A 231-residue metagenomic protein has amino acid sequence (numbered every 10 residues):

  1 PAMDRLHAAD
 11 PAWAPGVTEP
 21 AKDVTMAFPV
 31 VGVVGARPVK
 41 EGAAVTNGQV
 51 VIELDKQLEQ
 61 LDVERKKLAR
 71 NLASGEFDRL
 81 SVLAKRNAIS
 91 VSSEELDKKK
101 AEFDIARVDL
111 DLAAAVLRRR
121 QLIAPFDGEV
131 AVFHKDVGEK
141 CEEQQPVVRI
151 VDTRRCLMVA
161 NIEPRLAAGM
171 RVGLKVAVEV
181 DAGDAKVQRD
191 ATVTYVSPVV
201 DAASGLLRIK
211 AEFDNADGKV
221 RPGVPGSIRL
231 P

Functional and structural regions predicted by a protein language model:
A2-V31, T194-Y195, G226-P231: N-terminal beta-strand block that forms a small beta-sandwich/beta-barrel module immediately after a flexible targeting
A9-W13, I123-P125, V180-D190: Short coil-to-beta-strand transition motifs
V17, G35-P38, A44-V50, I123-L166 (+4 more regions): Surface-exposed patches in structured soluble domains
V30-E64: N-terminal, post-signal-peptide region of Sec/Tat-exported proteins
Q49, D55, Q145, V151 (+2 more regions): Conserved "cap/hinge" positions at secondary-structure junctions
L58-A115, F133, M158, S204 (+1 more regions): Alpha-helical coiled-coil segments
A131-F133, V187-P231: Structural microfeature recognizing short secondary-structure transition sites
T153, L174-D190, G218: Low-complexity, intrinsically disordered, polar/proline/glycine/glutamine-rich protein-protein interaction regions
